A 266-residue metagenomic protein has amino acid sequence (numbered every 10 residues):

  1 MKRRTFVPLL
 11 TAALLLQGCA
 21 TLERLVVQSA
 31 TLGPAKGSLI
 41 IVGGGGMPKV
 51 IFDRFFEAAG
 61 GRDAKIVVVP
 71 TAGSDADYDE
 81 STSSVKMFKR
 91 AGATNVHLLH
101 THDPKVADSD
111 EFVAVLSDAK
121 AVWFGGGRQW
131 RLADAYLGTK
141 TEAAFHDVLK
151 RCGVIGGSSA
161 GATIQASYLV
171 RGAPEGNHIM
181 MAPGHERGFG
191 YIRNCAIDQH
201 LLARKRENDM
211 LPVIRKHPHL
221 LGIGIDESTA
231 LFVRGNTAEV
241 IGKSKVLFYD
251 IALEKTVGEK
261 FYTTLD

Functional and structural regions predicted by a protein language model:
R3-V7: N-terminal export leaders
L22-R62, G73-T82, K86-N95, L169-D266: C-terminal and late-domain segments of enzyme folds
V67-T71: Short internal beta-strands
S74-D118, R131: Portal/gating segments that form or line small-molecule/metal binding sites
V115-D118, K140-C152: Catalytic-core regions built around general acid/base machinery
W123-G126, F145-L169: Catalytic nucleophile loop
Q129-T139: Glycine/threonine-rich flexible loop motifs
